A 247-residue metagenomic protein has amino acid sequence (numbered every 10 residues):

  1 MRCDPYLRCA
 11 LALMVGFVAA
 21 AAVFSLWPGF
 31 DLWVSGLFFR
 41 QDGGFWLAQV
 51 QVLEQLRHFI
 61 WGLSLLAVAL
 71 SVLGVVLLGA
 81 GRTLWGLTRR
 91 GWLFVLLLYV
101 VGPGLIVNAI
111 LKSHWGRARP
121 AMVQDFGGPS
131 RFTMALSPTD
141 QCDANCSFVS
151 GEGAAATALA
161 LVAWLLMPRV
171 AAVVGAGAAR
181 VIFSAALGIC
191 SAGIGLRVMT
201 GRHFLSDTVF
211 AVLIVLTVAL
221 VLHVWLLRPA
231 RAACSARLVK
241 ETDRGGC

Functional and structural regions predicted by a protein language model:
R2-V72, A109-P120, P129-R131: N-terminal transmembrane-helix/juxtamembrane module of multi-pass inner/ER membrane proteins
D4, R8-M14, F132-C247: Membrane-embedded catalytic cores of phosphoryl/pyrophosphoryl-handling enzymes
M14-V18, L63-A67, V95-L96, V100 (+4 more regions): Alpha-helical transmembrane spans of integral membrane proteins, capturing the lipid-embedded, hydrophobic core of TM
A20-V23, V100-I106, L187-V198: Aromatic-anchored segments of alpha-helical transmembrane domains
V23-F24, D31, A69-V76, V101 (+3 more regions): Alpha-helical membrane-inserting segments
R40-V50, G74-G86, A172-R180, A230-R237: Membrane interface segments of multi-pass transport proteins and intramembrane proteases
I60-V76, E152-A163: Hydrophobic alpha-helical transmembrane segments
L77-A109, S113, A179, F183: Interfacial segments of alpha-helical transmembrane regions
